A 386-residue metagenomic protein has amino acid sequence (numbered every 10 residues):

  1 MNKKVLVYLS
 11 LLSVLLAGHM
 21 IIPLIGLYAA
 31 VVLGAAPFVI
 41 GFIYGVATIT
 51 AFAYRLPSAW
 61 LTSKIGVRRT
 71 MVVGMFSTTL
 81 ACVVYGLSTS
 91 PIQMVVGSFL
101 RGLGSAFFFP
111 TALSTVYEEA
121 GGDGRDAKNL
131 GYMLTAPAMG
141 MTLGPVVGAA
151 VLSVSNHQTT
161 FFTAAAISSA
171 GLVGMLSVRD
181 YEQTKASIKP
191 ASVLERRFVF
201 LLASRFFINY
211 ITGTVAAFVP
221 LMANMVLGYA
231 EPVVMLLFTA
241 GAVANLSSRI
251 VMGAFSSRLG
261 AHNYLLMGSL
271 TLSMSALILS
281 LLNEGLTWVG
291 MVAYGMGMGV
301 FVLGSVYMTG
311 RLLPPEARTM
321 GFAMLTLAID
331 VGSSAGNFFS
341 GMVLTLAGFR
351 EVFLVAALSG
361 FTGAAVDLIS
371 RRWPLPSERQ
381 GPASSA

Functional and structural regions predicted by a protein language model:
M1-L24, R197-T214: Pair of pore-lining "gating" transmembrane helices in MFS-fold secondary transporters
L24-F38, A217-P232: Short amphipathic helix-loop junctions that connect adjacent transmembrane helices in Major Facilitator Superfamily/SLC
T48-L56, M141-T142, A242-L246, I250 (+1 more regions): Residue-level signature of mid-helix packing/kink "hotspots" within the transmembrane helices of 12-pass Major
Y54-G66, S248-G260, L344: Helix-to-loop junctions at the C-terminal end of transmembrane segments in multipass secondary transporters
R69-V83, N263-L277: Structural signature of the two symmetry-related core transmembrane helices
A81, I92-L100, G285-A293: Paired small-residue
F99-A136: Cytoplasmic helix-loop-helix junction between adjacent transmembrane helices in 12-TM secondary transporters
A165-Q183, V366-R371: C-terminal membrane-cytosol helix-exit motif in multi-pass small-molecule transporters
